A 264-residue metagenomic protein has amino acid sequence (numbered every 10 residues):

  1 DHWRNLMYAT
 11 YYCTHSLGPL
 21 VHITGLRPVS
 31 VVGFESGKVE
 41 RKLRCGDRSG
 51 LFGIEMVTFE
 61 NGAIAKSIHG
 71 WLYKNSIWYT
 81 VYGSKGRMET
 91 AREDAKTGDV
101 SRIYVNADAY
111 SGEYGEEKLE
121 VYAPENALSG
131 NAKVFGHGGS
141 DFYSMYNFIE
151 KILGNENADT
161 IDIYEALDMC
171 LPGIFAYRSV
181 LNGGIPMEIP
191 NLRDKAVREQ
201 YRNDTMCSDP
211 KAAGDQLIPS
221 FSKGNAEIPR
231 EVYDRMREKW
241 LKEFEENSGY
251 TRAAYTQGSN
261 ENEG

Functional and structural regions predicted by a protein language model:
D1-I64, I68-N75, T80, Y164 (+1 more regions): Rossmann-like dinucleotide-binding domain that binds NAD(P)(H)
S16-L17, M145-Y146, G173: A general structural signal for well-ordered alpha-helical segments in protein cores
H22, S30, E40, C45-I54 (+3 more regions): C-terminal glycine/acidic-rich active-site capping loop/insertion
I64, S76, R87, A158 (+1 more regions): Short, mixed charged/polar active-site loops that provide acid/base catalysis or chelate metal/phosphate cofactors
H69-W71, Y82-K85, D94, R193: A short beta-strand motif that forms part of the nucleic acid-binding face of small beta-barrel RNA-binding folds
F148, A166, G183: Hydrophobic, well-ordered secondary-structure elements that form the walls of internal hydrophobic environments
P172-N182: Short arginine-rich
L181-K195: Charge-dense, low-complexity polyampholytic segments
